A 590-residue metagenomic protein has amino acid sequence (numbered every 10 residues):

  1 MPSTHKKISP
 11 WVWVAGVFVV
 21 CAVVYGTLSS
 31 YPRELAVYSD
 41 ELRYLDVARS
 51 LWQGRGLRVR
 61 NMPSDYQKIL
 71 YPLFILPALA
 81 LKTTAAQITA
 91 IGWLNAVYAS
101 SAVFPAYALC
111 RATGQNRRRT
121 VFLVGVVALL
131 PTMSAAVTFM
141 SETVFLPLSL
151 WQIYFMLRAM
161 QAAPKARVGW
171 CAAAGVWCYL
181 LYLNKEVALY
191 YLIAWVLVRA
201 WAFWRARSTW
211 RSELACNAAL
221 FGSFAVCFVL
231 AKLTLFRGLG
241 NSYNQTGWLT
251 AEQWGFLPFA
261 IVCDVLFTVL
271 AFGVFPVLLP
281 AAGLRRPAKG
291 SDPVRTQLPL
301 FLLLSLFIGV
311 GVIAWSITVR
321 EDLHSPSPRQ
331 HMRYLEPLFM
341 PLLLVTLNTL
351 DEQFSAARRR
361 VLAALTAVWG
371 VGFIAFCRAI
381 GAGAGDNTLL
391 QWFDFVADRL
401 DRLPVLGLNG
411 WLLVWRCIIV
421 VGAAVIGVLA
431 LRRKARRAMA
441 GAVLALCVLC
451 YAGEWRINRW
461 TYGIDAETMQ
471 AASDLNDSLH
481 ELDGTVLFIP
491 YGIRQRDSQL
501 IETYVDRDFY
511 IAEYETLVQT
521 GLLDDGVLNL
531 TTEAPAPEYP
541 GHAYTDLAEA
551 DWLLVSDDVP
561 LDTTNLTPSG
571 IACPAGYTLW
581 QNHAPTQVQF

Functional and structural regions predicted by a protein language model:
S29-L42, Q53-L76, T89: Membrane-proximal lumenal/periplasmic loop motifs of glycosylation machinery
Y38-S39, S64, P131-F145, N184-V187: Short acidic/glycine- and proline-prone juxtamembrane loop motifs at membrane-interface regions of multi-pass membrane
D65, I69, L73, L81-F104 (+1 more regions): Loop-to-helix entry region of an early transmembrane alpha helix in multi-pass inner-membrane enzymes
W93-G114, P147, W151-F155: Transmembrane-helix motifs of polytopic, lipid-linked glycan transferases
A106-L129, P147, K165-G169, R359: Transmembrane-helix signature of polytopic, membrane-embedded enzymes that assemble or transfer cell-envelope glycans
A112-G114, Q152-C171, R205: Membrane-interface transmembrane helices that cradle and orient dolichyl/undecaprenyl
L123-V124, A128, R167-K185, V196 (+1 more regions): Membrane-interface alpha helices of multi-pass inner-membrane proteins
L180-Y182, V198-R205, T209-P287, F301-V319 (+1 more regions): Membrane-lumen/periplasm interface segments of specific transmembrane helices in polyprenyl phosphate-linked
